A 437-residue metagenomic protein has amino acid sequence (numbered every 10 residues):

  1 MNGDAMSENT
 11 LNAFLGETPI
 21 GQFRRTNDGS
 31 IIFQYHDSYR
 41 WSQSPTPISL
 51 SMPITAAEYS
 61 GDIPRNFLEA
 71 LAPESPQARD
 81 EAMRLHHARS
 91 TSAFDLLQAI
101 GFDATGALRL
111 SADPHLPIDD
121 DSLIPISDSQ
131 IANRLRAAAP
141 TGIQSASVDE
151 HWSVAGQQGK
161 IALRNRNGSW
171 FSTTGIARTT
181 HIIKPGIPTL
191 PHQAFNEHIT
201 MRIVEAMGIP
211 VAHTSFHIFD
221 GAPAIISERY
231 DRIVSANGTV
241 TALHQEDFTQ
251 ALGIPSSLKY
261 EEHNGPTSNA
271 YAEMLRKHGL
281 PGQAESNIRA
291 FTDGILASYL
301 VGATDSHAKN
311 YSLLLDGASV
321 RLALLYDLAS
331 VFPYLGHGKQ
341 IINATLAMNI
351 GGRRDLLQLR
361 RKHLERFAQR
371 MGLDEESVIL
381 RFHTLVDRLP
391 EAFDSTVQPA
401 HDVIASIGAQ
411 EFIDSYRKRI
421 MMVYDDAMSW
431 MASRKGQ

Functional and structural regions predicted by a protein language model:
M1-Q437: Phosphate/dinucleotide-binding and metal-coordinating scaffold of catalytic cores in nucleotide-dependent enzymes
